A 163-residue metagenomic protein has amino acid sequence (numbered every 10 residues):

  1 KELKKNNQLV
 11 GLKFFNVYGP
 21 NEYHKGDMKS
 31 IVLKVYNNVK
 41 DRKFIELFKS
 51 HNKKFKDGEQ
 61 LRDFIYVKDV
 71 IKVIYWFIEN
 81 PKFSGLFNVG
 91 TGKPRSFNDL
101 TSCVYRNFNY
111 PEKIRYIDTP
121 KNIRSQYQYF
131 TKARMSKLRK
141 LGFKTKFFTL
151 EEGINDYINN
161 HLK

Functional and structural regions predicted by a protein language model:
K1-F15, K34-D41: Active-site Tyr-X1-5-Lys
N7-I31, F55: Flexible, glycine-rich beta-alpha linker
G26-L33, D63-F64, P94: Short-chain dehydrogenase/reductase
S30, K34, F130-A133: Generic alpha-helical secondary structure signal
V39-K163: C-terminal substrate-binding subdomain of Rossmann-fold SDR/epimerase-dehydratase oxidoreductases
